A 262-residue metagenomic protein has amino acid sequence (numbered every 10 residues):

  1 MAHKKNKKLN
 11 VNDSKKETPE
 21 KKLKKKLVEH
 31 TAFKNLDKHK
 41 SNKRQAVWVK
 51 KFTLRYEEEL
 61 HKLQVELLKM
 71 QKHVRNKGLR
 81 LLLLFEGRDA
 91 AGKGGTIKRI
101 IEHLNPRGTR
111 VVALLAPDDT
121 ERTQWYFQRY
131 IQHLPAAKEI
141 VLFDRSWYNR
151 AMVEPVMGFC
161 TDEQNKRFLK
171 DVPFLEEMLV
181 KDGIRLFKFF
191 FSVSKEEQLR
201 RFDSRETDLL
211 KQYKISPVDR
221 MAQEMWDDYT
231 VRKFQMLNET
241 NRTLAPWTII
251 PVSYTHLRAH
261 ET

Functional and structural regions predicted by a protein language model:
A2-K4, T18-E59: Charged, amphipathic alpha-helical linker segments immediately N-terminal to NTP-binding catalytic cores
L68-V74: Pre-Walker A adenine-sensing motif
F85-I100: Glycine-rich phosphate-binding P-loop
G108-P117: Short beta-strand-centered segment that lines the nucleotide-binding/catalytic pocket of NTP-utilizing
E121-Q164: Conserved nucleotide-sensing/catalytic segment adjacent to the nucleotide-binding pocket in NTP-handling enzymes
V153-D171, L179-V231: A glycine- and Lys/Arg-enriched "phosphate-lid" helix/loop adjacent to the NTP-binding pocket of small-molecule kinases
P217-S253: Small-molecule kinase domains that catalyze NTP-dependent phosphoryl transfer to phosphate-bearing small molecules
T255-T262: Conserved small/polar residues in nucleotide/adenosyl-binding loops
